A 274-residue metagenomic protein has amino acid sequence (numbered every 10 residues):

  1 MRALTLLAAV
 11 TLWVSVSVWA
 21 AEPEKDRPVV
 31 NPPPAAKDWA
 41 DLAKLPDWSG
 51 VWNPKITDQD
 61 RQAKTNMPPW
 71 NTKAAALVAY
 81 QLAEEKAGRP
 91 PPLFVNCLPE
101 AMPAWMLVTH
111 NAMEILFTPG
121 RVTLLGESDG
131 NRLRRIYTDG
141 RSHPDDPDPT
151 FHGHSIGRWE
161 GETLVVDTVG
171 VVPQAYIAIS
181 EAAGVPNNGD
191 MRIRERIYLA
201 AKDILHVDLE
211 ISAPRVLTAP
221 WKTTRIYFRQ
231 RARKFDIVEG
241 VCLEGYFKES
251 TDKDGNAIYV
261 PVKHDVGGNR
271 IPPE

Functional and structural regions predicted by a protein language model:
M1-R2: N-terminal secretory signal peptides that target proteins for export/translocation
T5-S17: Bacterial N-terminal signal peptides
V18-E274: PEST-like low-complexity, intrinsically disordered acidic/proline/serine-rich tracts that flank trafficking/processing
